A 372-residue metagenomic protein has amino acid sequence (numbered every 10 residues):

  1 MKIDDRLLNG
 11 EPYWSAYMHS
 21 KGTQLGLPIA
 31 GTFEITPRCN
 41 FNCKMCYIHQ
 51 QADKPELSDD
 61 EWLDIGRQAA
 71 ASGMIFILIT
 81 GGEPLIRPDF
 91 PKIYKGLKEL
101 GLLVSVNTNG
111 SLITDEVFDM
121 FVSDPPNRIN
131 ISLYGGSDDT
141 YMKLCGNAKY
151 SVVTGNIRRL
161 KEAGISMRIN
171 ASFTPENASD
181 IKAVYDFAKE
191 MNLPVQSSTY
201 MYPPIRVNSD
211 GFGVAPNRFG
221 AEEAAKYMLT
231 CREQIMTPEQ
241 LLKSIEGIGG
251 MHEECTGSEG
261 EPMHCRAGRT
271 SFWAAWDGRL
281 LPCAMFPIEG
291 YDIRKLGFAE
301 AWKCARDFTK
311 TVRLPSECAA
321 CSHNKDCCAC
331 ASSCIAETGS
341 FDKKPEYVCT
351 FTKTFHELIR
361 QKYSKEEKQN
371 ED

Functional and structural regions predicted by a protein language model:
M1-R128, Y227: Conserved alpha-helical substructure of the radical SAM core
I3-Y17, E259-P262, R279, A284-D372: Flexible mid-to-C-terminal extensions adjoining Fe-S/redox cofactors in radical SAM and related proteins
R38, N42, C46-H49, G268 (+4 more regions): Cys/His-rich metal-chelating microdomains
N42, G73-M74, P125, I165-S166 (+3 more regions): Short loop/turn motifs at secondary-structure junctions
I48-E56, M142-K149, A336: Short glycine-enriched, charge-decorated loop/helix-capping segments at active-site entrances that position
L57, P88, A148, E176-S179 (+1 more regions): Residue-level signal for the nucleotide or nucleotide-sugar donor/cofactor binding architecture
D60-R67, A71, K92-E99, E116-S123 (+5 more regions): Replace "anionic and nucleotidyl ligands
S123-G268, W273-L281, M285-G290: Radical SAM enzyme [4Fe-4S]-AdoMet core and its adjacent flexible, acidic and glycine-rich loops/tails across
